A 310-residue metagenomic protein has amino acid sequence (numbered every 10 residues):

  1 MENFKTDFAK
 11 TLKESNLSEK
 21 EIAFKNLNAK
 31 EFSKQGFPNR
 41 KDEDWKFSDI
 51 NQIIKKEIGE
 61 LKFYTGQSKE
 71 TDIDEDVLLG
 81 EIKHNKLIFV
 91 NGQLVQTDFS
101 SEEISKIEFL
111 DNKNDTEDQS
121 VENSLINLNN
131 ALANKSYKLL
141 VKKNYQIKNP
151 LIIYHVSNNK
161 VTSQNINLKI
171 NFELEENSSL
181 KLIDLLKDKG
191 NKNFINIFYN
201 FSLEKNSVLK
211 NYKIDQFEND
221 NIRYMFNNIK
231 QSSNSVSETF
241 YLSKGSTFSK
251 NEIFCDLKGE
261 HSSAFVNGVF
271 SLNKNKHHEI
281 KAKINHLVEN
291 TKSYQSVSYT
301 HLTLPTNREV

Functional and structural regions predicted by a protein language model:
M1-L168, E173, N177-S179, L186: N-terminal leader/transition segments
E103, L110, D115-L302, R308: Conserved beta-strand/loop scaffold segments within soluble protein domains that form the structured core and edges
